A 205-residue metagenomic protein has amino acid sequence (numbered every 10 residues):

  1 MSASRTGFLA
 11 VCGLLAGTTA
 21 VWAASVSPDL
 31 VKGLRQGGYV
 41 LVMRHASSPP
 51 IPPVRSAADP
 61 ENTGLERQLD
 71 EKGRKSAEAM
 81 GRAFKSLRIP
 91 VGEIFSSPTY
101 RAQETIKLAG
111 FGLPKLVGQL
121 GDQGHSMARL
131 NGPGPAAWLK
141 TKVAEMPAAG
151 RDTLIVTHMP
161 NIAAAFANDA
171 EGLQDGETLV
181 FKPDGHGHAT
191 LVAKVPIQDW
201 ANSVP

Functional and structural regions predicted by a protein language model:
M1-A10: N-terminal secretory signal peptides and thylakoid transit peptides that target proteins across membranes
L9-T18: Bacterial N-terminal signal peptides
T19-A23: Sec/Tat signal peptide C-region and signal peptidase I cleavage site
A24-Q119, Q123-M127, P135, D169-P205: Active-site-proximal alpha-helix that buttresses catalytic centers in soluble enzyme cores
G38-V40, A148-T157: Generic beta-sheet signal
M43-S48, I155-I162: Histidine-centered catalytic micro-motifs
A137-A148: A short, acidic, amphipathic alpha-helical segment used as a generic capping/interface helix at domain edges
M146-R151, D184-G187: A short, structured loop/turn motif at beta-sheet edges
